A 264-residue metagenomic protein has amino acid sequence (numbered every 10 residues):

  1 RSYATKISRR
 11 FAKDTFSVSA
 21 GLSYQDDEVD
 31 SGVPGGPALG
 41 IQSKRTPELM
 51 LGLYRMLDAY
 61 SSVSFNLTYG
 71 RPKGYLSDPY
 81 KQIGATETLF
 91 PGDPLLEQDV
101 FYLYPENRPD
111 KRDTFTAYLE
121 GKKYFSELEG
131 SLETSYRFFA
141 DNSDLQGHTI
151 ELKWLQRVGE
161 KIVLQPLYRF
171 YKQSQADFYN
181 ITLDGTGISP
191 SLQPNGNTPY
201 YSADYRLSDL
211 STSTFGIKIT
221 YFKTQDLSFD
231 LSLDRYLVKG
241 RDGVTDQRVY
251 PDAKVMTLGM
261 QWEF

Functional and structural regions predicted by a protein language model:
R1-T5, V18-Q25, G130-A140, R235-Y236: Transmembrane beta-strand segments that form the barrel wall of outer-membrane beta-barrel proteins
K6-A12, L155-Q156: Short, surface-exposed basic-aromatic patches at helix termini and helix-loop junctions that form
F11-D14, M56-Y60, S126-L128, G159-K161 (+1 more regions): Outer-membrane beta-barrel channels and translocator barrels
K13-F90, P94, E106: Solenoidal tandem-repeat scaffolds enriched in leucines and small polar residues
V33, R45, F101-Y102, T134 (+1 more regions): General secondary-structure edge motif
S61-V63, D113-L119, S131-S135: Face-selective signature of the C-terminal outer-membrane beta-barrel domain
N66-K122, A140-E151, L155, K161-M256 (+1 more regions): Outer membrane beta-barrel transmembrane domains
